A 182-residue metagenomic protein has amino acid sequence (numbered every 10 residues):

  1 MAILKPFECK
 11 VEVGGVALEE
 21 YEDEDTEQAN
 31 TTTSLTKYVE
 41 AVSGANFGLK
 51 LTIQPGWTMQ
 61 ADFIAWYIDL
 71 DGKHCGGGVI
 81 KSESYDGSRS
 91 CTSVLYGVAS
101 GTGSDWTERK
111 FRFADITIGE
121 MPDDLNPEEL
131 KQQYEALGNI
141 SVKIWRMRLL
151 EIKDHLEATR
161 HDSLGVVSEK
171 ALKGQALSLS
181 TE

Functional and structural regions predicted by a protein language model:
M1-E182: Disordered propeptide/prodomain
